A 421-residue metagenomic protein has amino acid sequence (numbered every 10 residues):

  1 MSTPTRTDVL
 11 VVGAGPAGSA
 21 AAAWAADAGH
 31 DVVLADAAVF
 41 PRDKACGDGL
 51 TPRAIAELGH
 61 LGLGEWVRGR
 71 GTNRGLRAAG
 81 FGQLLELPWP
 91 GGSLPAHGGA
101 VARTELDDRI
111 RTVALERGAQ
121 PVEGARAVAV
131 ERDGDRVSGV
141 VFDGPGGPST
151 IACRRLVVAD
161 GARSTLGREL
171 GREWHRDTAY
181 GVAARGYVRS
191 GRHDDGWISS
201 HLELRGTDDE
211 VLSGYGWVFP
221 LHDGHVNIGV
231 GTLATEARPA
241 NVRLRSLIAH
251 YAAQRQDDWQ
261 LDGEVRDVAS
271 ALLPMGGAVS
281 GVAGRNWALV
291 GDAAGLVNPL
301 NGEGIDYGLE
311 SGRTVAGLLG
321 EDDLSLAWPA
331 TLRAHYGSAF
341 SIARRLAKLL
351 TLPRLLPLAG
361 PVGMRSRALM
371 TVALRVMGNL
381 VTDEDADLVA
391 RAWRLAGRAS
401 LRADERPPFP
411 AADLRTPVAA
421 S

Functional and structural regions predicted by a protein language model:
S2-A17: Beta1/beta-strand and adjacent pyrophosphate-binding region of the FAD-binding site in flavoprotein oxidoreductases
V9-V11, V32, W287: Conserved hydrophobic helix-helix packing surfaces used for dimerization/oligomerization
A17, F40, R163: Conserved Rossmann-like nucleotide-cofactor binding loop
A26-C46: Glycine-rich FAD pyrophosphate-binding loop
I55, G59-R109: A conserved beta-strand/loop capping segment in the N-terminal third of enzymes that catalyze redox or closely related
V113-D258: Predominantly flavin-linked oxidoreductase catalytic cores and closely associated redox partners
E236-L318, L326: FAD/FMN-dependent oxidoreductases across multiple families
G317-S421: C-terminal helical "tail/cap" subdomain of flavin- and related membrane-associated enzymes
